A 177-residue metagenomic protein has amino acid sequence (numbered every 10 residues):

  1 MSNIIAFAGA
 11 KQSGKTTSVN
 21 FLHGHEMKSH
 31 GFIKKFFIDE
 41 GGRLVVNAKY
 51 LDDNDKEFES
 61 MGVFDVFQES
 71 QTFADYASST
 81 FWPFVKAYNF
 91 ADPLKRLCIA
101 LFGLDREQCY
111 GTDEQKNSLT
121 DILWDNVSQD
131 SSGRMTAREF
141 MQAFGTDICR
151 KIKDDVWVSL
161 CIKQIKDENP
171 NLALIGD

Functional and structural regions predicted by a protein language model:
I4: Walker A (P-loop) ATP-phosphate-binding motif of ABC ATPase nucleotide-binding domains
F7: Hydrophobic anchor at the beta1->P-loop junction of P-loop NTPases
A10: P-loop (Walker A) phosphate-binding loop of NTP-binding proteins
S13: ATP-binding Walker
T16: Walker A/P-loop
G24-F37, F81: Post-Walker A helix-loop "phosphate-sensing" segment adjacent to the P-loop in P-loop NTPases
F36-N171: ATP-dependent small-molecule kinase phosphotransfer cores that center on conserved nucleotide phosphate-binding segments
